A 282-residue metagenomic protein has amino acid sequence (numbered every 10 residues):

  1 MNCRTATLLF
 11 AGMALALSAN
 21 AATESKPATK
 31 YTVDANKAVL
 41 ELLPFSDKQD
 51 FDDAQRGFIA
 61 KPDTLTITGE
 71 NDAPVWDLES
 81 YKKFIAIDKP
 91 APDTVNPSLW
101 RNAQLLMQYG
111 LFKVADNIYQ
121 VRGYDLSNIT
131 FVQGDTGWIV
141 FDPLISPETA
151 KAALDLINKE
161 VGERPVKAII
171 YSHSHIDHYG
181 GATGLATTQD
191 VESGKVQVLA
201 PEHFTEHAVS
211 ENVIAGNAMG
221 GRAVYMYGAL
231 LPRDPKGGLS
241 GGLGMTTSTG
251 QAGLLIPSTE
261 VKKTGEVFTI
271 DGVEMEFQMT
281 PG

Functional and structural regions predicted by a protein language model:
M1-C3: N-terminal secretory signal peptides that target proteins for export/translocation
T7-A16: Bacterial N-terminal signal peptides
L17-A21: Sec/Tat signal peptide C-region and signal peptidase I cleavage site
A22-Q108: N-terminal pre-domain segments of enzymes
Q104-R164: Conserved beta-strand hairpin/beta-sheet module of binuclear metal-dependent hydrolase folds, prominently
K113, L199, T205-M279: Metallo-beta-lactamase
T136-G137, P147-L199: Active-site metal-binding motif and surrounding structural segment of the metallo-beta-lactamase
V140-D142, A168-I170, E276-M279: Short catalytic-loop micro-motif centered on adjacent basic/acidic residues
